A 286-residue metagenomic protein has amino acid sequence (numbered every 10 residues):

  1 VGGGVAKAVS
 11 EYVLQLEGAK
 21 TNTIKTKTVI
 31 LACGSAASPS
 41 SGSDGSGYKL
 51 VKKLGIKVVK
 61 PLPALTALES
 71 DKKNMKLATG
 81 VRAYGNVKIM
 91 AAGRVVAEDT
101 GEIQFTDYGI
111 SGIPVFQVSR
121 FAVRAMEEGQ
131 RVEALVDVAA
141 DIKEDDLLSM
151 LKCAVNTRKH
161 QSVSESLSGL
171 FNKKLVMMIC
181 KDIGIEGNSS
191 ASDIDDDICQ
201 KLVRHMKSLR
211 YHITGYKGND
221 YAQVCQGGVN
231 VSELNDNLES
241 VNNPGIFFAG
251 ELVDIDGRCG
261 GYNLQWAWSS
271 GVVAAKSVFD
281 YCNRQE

Functional and structural regions predicted by a protein language model:
V1-G4, M177-D256: A glycine-rich dinucleotide-binding beta-alpha-beta segment and adjacent secondary-structure elements that constitute
V9-Q15: Short, hydrophobic/aromatic-rich segments at coil-to-beta transitions
G18-T28, E98-T100: Core beta-strand elements of the Rossmann-like FAD/NAD(P) dinucleotide-binding domain in flavoenzyme oxidoreductases
T28-N74: Glycine-rich loop(s) and the adjacent beta-strand/alpha-helix scaffold that form part
I30, G112-I113, E128-Q130, D141 (+6 more regions): Catalytic, metal-anchored helix/loop core of enzyme active sites in primary metabolism
S35-L54, I255-N283: A conserved FAD-binding loop/helix module that cradles the flavin
A36-P39, G112, A122, N237-L238: Glycine-rich nucleotide phosphate-binding loop and flanking beta-alpha elements of Rossmann-like dinucleotide-binding
K57-L62, E69-D193: An anion/pyrophosphate-binding glycine-rich loop and adjacent beta-alpha core in soluble alpha-beta enzymes
